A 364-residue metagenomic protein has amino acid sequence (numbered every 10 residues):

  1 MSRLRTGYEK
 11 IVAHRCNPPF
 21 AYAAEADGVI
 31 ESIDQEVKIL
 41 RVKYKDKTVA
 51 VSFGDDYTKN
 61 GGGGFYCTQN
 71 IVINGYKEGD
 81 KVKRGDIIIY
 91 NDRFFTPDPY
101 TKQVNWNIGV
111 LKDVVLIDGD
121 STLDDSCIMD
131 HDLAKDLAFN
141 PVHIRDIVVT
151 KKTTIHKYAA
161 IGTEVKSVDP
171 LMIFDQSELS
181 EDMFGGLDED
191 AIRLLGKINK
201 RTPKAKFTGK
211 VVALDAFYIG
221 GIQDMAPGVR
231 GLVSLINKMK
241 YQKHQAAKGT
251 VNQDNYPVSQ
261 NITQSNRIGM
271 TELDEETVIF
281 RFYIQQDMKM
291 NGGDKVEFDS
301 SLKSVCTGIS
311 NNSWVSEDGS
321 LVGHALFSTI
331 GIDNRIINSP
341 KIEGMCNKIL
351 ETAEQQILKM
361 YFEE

Functional and structural regions predicted by a protein language model:
M1-K289, K295: Long, charge-dense accessory insertions within large macromolecular proteins
G85, N266-E364: Conserved phosphate-binding elements of NTP-dependent enzyme cores
